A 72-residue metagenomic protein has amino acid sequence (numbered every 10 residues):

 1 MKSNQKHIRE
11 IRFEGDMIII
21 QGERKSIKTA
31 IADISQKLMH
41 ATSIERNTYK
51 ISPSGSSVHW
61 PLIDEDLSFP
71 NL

Functional and structural regions predicted by a protein language model:
M1-L72: Motif-centric detector for short Cys/His coordination patterns
